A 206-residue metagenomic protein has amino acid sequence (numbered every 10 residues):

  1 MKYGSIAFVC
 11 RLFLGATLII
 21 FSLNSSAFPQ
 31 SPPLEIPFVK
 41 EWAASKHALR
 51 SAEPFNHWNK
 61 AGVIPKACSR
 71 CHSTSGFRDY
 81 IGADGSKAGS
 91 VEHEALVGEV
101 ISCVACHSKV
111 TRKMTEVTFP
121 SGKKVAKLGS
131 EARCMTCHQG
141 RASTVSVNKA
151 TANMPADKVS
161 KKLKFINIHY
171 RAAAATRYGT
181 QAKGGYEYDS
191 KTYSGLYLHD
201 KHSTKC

Functional and structural regions predicted by a protein language model:
K2-L14: Bacterial N-terminal signal peptides that target proteins for export
Y3, A16-L18, L34: Long, low-complexity, intrinsically disordered N-terminal extensions of eukaryotic proteins, enriched
A7, I20-F21, H169: Residues marking helix boundaries in flexible regions
L14-A27: C-terminal segment of classical bacterial N-terminal signal peptides
A27-G129, T136-K205: Sequence context of c-type cytochrome heme-c attachment sites
